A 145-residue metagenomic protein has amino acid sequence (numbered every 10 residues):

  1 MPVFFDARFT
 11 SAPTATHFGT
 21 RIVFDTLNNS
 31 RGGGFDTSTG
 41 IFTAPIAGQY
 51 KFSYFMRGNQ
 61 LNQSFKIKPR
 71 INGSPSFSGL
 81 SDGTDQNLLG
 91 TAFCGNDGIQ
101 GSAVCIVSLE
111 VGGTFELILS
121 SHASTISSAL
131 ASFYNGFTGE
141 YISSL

Functional and structural regions predicted by a protein language model:
M1-L145: Extracellular jelly-roll beta-sandwich "head" domains, especially the C-terminal globular C1q domain
